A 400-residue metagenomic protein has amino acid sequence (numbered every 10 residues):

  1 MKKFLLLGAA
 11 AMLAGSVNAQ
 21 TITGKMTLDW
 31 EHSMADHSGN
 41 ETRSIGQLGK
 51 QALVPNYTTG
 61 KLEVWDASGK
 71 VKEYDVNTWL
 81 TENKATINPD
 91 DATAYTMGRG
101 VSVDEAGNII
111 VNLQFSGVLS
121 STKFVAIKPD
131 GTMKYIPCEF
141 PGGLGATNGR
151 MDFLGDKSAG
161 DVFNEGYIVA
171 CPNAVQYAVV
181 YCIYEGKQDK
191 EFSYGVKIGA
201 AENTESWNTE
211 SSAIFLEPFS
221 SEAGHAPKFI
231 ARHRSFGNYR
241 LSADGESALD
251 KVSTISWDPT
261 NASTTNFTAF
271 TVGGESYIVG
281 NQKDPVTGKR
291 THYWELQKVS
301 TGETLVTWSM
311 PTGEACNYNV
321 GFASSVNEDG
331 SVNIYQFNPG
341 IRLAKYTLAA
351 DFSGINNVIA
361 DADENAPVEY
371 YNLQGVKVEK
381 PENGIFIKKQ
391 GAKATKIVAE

Functional and structural regions predicted by a protein language model:
T21-M34, V71-I87, G131-G143, Q188-N203 (+2 more regions): Beta-propeller fold detector
H32-G60: Beta-strand-rich domains and repeat architectures in extracellular enzymes and scaffolds, especially beta-propellers
D36-G46, N83-D104, Q114, P137-V162 (+3 more regions): Repeated scaffold domains used in trafficking and secretory/extracellular systems, primarily beta-propellers
I45, I387-E400: C-terminal tail/sorting-segment detector
T58-L62, F115-S120, V162, P172-Y177 (+3 more regions): Short glycine/acidic-enriched loop and turn motifs that connect beta-strands
L249-T304: Loop/turn-rich, solvent-exposed surfaces of beta-rich toroidal or solenoidal domains
P311-F352: Blade-level signature of beta-propeller repeat domains, shared across WD40, Kelch, NHL, RCC1 and BNR/Asp-box propellers
T347-Q374: Residue-level detector of functionally pivotal "anchor" positions at catalytic/ligand-binding pockets or at interdomain
